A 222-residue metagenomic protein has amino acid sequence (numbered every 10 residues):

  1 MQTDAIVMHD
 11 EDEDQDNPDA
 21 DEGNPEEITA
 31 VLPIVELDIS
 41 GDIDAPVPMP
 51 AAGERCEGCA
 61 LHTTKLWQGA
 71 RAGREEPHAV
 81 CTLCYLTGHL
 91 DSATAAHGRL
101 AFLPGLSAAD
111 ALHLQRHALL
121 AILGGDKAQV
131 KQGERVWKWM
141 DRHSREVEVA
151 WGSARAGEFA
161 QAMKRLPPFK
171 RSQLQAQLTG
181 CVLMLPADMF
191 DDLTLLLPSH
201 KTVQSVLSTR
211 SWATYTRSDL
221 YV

Functional and structural regions predicted by a protein language model:
M1-F102: N-terminal cysteine/histidine-rich coordination modules
Q2, Q15, Q68, Q115 (+4 more regions): Residue-identity detector for glutamine
E27, H113, H117, Q132-R135 (+1 more regions): Exposed alpha-helical structural elements
C84, A121-G125, M140, L166 (+1 more regions): Generic structural signal for hydrophobic core residues of well-folded globular domains
L86-G124: Polybasic, low-complexity binding patches
L119-R155: Short flanking/linker segments adjacent to small metal-binding domains or redox-active Cys/His motifs
R142-V222: C-terminal, charged low-complexity interaction regions
